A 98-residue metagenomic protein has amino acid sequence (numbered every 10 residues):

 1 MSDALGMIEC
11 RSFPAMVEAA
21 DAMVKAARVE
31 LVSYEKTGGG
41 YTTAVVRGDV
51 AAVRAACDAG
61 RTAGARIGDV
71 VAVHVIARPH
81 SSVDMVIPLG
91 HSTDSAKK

Functional and structural regions predicted by a protein language model:
M1-C10: Short glycine-/aliphatic-rich beta-strand segments at the starts of folded cytosolic domains
F13-A26: Short amphipathic alpha-helix segments
V17-A20, G38, V46, G64-I67: Small-residue-enriched, tightly packed secondary-structure blocks
A27-R28, R61-V70: A common structural junction motif
R28-Y34, A72-V73: A short linear hydrophobic-aromatic micro-motif
G40, V73-I87: Short proline/glycine- and acidic-rich turn/helix-capping motifs at secondary-structure junctions
R47-V53: Helix N-cap motif at beta-to-alpha junctions
S82-K98: Short, low-order "capping/linker" segments at domain edges
